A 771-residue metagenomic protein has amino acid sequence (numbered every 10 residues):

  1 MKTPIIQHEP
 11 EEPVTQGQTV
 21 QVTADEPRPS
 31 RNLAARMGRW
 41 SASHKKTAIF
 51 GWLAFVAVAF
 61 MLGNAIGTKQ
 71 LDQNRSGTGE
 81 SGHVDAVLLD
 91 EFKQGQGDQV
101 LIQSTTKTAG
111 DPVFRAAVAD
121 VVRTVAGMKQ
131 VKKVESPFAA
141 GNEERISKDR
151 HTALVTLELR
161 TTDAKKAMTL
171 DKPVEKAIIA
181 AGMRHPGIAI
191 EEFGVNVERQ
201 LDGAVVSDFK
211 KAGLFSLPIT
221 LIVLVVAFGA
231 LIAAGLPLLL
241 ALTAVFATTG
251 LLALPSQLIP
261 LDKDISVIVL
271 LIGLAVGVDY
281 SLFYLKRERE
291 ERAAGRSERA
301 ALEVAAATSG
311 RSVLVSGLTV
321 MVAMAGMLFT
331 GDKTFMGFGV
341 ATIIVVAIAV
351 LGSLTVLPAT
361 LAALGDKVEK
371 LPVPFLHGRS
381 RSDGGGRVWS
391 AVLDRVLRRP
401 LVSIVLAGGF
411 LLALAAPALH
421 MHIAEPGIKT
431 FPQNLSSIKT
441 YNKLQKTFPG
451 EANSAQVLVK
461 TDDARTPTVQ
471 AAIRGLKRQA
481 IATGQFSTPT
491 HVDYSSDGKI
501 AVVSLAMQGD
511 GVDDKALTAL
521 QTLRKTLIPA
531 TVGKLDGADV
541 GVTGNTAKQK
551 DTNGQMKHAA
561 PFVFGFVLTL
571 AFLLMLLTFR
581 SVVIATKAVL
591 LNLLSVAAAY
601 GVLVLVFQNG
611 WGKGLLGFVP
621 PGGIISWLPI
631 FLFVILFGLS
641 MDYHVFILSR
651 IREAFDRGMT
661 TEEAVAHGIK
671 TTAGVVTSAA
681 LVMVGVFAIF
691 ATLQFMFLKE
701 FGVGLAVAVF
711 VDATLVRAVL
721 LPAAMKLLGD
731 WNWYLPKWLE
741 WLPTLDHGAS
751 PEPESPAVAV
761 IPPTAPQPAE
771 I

Functional and structural regions predicted by a protein language model:
M1-T68, V131, T152, R160-I423 (+2 more regions): Membrane-embedded transmembrane helical bundles of large multi-pass transporters/channels
K69-D72, P426-I428: Short hinge/gating elements
Q73-G77: Membrane-proximal amphipathic alpha-helices that sit immediately adjacent to an N-terminal transmembrane/signal-anchor
T78-Q99, T105-G194, H420-G614, V645 (+2 more regions): Structured non-transmembrane domains adjacent to transmembrane bundles in polytopic membrane proteins
